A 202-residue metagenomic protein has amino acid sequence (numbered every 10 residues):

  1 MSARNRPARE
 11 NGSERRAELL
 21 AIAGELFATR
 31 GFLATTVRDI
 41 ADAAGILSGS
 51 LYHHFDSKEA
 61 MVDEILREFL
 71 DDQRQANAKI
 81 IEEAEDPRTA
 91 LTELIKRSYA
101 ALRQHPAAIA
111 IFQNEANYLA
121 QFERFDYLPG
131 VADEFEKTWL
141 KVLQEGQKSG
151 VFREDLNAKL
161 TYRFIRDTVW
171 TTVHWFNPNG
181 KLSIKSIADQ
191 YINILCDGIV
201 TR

Functional and structural regions predicted by a protein language model:
M1-E14, A21: N-terminal intrinsically disordered/low-complexity leader segments
R15, K58, I65, F69 (+9 more regions): Hydrophobic/aromatic residues within well-ordered alpha-helical segments
R15-E18, I22, L26-A60, E64: Helix-turn-helix
E64, A78-A108, A158, Y162-I165 (+1 more regions): Hydrophobic alpha-helical connector segments
D71-K79, Q104, F122-S149, K159-R163 (+2 more regions): Amphipathic alpha-helical packing segments from all-alpha helical-bundle domains
A100-Q104, K141, E145, Y162-L182 (+1 more regions): Amphipathic C-terminal alpha-helical segment
R103-E123, H174: Amphipathic alpha-helical segments used for helix-helix packing
